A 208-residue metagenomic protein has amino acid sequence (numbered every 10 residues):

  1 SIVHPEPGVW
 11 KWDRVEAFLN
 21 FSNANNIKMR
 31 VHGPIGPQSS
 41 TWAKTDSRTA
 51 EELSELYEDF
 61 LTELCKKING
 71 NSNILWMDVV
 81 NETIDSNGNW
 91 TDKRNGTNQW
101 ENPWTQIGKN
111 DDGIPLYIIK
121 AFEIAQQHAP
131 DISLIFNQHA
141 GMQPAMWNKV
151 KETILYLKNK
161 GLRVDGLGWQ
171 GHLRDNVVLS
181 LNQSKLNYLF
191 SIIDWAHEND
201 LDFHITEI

Functional and structural regions predicted by a protein language model:
S1-I135, H139-G141: Substrate-binding cleft and catalytic face of glycoside hydrolase catalytic domains, especially the flexible beta-alpha
D13-A24, P103-N137, P144-I208: Glycoside hydrolase catalytic-domain groove-lining segments
